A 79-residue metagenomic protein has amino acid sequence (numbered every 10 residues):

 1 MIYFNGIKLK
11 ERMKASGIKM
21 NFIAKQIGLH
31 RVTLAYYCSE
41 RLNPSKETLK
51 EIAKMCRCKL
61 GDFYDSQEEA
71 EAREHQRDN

Functional and structural regions predicted by a protein language model:
M1-K19: A short, Lys/Arg-rich alpha-helix, primarily the initiator
A15, Q26, M55: Residues within the alpha-helical elements of helix-turn-helix
F22, T33, D62: Residues in the helix-turn-helix
I23-A24, I52: Short alpha-helical "recognition helix" segments of helix-turn-helix
L29-N43: Recognition helix of helix-turn-helix/homeodomain-like DNA-binding domains that insert into the DNA major groove
Y36, Y64-N79: Short, charged recognition helix plus adjacent turn of helix-turn-helix-like nucleic-acid-binding domains
E47-D62: DNA major-groove recognition helix of helix-turn-helix/homeodomain DNA-binding modules
